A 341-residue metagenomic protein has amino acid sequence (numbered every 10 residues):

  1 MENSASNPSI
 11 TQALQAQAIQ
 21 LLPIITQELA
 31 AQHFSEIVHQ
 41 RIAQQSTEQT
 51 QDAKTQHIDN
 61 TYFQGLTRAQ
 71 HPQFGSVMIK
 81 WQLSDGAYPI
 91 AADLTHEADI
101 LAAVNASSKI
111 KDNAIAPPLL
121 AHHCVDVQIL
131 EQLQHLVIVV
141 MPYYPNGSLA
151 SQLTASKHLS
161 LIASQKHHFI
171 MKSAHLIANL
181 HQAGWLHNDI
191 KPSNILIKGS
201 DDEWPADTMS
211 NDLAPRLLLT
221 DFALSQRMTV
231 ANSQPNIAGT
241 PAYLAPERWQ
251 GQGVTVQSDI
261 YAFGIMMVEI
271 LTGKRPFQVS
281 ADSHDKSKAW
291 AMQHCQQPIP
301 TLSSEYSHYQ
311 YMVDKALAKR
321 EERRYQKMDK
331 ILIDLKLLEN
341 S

Functional and structural regions predicted by a protein language model:
F63-E97: ATP-binding glycine-rich loop module of kinase domains
P118-V137: Short beta-strand micro-motifs within the conserved protein kinase catalytic domain, predominantly in the N-lobe
Q132-S148: Conserved short submotifs of the Hanks-type protein kinase catalytic core that shape the nucleotide-binding pocket
F169-I170: Activation segment signature within eukaryotic-like protein kinase domains
H181-K198: Catalytic-loop of the protein kinase fold
Q234-E247: Conserved activation segment of eukaryotic-like protein kinases, specifically the C-terminal portion of the activation
D259: Conserved catalytic-loop aspartate of Hanks-type protein kinases
